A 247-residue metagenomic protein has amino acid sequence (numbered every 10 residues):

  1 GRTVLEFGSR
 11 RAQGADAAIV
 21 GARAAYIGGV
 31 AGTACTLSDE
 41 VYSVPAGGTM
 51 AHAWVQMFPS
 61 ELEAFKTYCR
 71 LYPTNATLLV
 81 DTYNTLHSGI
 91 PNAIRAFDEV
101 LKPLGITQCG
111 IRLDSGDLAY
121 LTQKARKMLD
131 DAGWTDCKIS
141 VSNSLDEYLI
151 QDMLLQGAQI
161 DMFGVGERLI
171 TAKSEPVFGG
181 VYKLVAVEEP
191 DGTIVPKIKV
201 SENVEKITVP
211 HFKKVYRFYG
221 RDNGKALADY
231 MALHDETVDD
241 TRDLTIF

Functional and structural regions predicted by a protein language model:
G1-T135, L145-L149, L155-Q156, L169-T171 (+1 more regions): Buried, small/hydrophobic-residue-enriched core segments of structured protein domains
A76-L78, I139, F163: Hydrophobic/aromatic residues located in beta-strands of well-ordered beta-sheets within soluble catalytic
K127-A132, C137, L145-F247: Gly/Ser/Thr/Ala-enriched C-terminal appendages of enzymes
S142: Residue-level recognition of the GNAT/N-acetyltransferase active site
